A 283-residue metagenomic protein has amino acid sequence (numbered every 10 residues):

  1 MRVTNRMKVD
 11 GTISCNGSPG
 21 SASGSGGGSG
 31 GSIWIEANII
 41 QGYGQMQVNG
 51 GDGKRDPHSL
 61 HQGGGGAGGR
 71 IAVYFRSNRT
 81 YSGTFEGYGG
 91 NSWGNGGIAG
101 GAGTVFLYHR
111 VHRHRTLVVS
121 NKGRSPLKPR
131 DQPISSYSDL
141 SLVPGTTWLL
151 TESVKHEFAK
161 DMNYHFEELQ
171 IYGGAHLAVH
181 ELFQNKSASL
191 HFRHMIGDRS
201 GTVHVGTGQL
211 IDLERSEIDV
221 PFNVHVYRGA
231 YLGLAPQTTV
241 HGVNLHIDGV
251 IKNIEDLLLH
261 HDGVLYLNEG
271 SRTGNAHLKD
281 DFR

Functional and structural regions predicted by a protein language model:
M1-R6, D10, C15, I33-E36 (+1 more regions): Extracellular beta-sheet-rich ligand-binding/adhesion modules
R6-W34, Y43-R76, T80-L107, S120-K128 (+2 more regions): Glycine-centered low-complexity coil/loop motifs and glycine-rich tracts, especially the flexible linkers
